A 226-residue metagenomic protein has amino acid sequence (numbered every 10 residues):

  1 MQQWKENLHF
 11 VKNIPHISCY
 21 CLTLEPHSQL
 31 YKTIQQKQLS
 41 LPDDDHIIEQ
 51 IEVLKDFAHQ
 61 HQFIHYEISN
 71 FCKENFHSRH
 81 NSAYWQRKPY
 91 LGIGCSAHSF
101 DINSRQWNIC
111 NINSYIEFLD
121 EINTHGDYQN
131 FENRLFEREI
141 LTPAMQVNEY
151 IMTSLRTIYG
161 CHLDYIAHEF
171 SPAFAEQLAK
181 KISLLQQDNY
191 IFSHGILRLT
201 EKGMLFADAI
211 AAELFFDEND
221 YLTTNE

Functional and structural regions predicted by a protein language model:
M1-P172, N219-E226: C-terminal scaffold of the Radical SAM
C19, I68, Q177, H194-G195: Residue-level detector of family-conserved "landmark" positions at structurally sensitive sites
V53, Q177-K180, A209, E213: Long, highly charged amphipathic alpha-helices
P172-L184: Short amphipathic alpha-helical interaction segments
Q186-G195: A short, conserved structural fragment
I196-T200: Minor-groove-contacting beta-hairpin "wing" of winged helix-turn-helix DNA-binding domains
K202-E226: Short, amphipathic alpha-helical interaction segments positioned at domain boundaries
